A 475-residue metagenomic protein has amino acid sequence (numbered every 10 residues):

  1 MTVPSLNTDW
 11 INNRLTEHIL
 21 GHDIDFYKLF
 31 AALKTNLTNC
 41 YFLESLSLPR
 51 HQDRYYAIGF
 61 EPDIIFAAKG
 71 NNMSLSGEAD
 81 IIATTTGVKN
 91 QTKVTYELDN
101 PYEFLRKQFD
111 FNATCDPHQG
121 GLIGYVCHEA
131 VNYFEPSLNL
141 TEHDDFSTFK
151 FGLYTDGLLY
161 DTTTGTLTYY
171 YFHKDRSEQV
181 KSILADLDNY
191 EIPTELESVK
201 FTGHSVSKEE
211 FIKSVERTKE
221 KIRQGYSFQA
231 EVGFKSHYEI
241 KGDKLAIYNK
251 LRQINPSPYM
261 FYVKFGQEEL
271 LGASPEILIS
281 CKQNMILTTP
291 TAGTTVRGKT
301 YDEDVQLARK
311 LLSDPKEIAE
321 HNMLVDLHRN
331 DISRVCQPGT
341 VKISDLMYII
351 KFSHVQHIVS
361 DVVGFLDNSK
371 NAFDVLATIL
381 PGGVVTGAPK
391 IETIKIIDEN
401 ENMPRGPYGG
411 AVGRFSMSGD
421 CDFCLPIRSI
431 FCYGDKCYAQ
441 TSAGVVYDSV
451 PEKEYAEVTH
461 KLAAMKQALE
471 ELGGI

Functional and structural regions predicted by a protein language model:
M1-I475: Extended alpha-helical targeting/anchoring segments, especially N-terminal organellar/secretory targeting helices
